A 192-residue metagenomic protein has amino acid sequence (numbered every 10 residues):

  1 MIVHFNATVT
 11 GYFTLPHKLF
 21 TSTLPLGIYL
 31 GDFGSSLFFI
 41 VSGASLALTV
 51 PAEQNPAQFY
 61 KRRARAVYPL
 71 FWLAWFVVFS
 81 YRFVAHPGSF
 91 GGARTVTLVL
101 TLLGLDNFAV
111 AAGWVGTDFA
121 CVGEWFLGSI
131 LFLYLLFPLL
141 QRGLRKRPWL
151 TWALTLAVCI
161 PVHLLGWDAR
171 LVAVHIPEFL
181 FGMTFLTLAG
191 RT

Functional and structural regions predicted by a protein language model:
M1-F5, G104-A109, T155-W167: Aromatic-anchored segments of alpha-helical transmembrane domains
M1-P51, V67-W75, L105: Functionally critical transmembrane alpha-helices in membrane proteins and complexes, commonly lining
T8, Y12, P16, P51-E53 (+4 more regions): Transmembrane helix-loop junctions in multipass membrane proteins, especially transporters and channels
F20, T97-W114: Extracytosolic (periplasmic/ER-lumenal) interhelical loops and adjacent juxtamembrane/interface segments of multi-pass
S22-S35, G113-S129, V162-F181: Interfacial loop-to-helix transition and helix-capping segments at the boundaries of transmembrane helices
D32-S36, T49-P87, G91-G104, S129 (+1 more regions): Transmembrane alpha-helical segments and their boundary/interface "anchor" motifs in multi-pass integral membrane
L131-A157, T184-T192: Solvent-exposed interhelical
